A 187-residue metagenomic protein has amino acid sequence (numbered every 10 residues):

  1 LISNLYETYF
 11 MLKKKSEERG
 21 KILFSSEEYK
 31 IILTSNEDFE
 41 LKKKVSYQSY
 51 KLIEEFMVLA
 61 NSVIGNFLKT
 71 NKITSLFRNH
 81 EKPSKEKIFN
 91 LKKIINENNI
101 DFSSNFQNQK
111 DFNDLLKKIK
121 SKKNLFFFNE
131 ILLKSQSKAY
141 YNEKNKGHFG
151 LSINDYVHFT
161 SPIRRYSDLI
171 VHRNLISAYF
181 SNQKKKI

Functional and structural regions predicted by a protein language model:
L1-I187: Electropositive polyanion-binding surfaces
